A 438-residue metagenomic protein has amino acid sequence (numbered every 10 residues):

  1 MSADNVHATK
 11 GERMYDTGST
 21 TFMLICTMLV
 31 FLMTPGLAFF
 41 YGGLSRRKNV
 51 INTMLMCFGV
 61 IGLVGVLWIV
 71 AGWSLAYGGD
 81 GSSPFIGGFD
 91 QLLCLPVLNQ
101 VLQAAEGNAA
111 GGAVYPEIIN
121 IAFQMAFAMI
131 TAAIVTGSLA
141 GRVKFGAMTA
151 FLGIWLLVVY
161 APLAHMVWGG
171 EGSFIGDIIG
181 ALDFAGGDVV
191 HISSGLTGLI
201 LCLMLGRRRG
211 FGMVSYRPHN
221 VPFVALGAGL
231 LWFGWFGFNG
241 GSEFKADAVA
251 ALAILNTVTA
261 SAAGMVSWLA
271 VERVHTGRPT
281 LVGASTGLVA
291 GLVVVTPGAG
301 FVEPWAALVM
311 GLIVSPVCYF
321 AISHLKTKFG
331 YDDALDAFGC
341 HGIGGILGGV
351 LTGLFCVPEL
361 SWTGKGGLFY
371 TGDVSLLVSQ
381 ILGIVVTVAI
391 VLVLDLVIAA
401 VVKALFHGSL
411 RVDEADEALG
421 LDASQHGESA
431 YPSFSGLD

Functional and structural regions predicted by a protein language model:
T9-D438: Glycine- and aromatic-enriched membrane alpha-helices
